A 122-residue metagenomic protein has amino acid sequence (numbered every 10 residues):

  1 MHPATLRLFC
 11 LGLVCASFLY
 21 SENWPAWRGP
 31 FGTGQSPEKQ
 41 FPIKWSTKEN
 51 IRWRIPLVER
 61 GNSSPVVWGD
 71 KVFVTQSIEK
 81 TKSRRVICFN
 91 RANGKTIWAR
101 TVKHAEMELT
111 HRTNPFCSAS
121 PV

Functional and structural regions predicted by a protein language model:
M1-L6: N-terminal secretory signal peptides that target proteins for export/translocation
R7-S17: Bacterial N-terminal signal peptides
Y20-V122: Noncatalytic, solvent-exposed loop/strand surfaces of beta-propeller-type extracellular/periplasmic domains
